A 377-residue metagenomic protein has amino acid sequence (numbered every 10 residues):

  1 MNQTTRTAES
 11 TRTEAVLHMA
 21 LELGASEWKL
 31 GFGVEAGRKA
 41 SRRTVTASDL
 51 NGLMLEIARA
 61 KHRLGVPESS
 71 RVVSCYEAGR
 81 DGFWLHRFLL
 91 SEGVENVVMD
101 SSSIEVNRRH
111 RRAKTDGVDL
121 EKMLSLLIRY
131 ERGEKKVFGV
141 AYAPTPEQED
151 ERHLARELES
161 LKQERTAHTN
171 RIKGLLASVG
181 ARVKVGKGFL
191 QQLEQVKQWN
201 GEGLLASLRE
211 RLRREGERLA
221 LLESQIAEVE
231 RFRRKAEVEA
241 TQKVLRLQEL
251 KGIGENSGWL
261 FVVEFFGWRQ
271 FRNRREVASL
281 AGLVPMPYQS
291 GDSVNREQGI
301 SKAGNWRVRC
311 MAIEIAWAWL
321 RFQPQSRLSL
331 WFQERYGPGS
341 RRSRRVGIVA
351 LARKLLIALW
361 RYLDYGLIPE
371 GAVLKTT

Functional and structural regions predicted by a protein language model:
A8-V34, M123: Gly/Thr-rich phosphate-binding beta-strand-loop-beta motif of the actin/hexokinase/Hsp70
G24-G52: Short glycine-rich, Thr/Ser-proximal phosphate-binding strand/loop in the N-terminal lobe of ATP-dependent enzymes
L50-V73: Short, basic/hydrophobic alpha-helical segments
V97-V140, L193-E194, S293-A303: Short alpha-helix plus adjacent loop in nuclease-associated cores
E151-R246: Glycine-rich, often acidic, oxyanion-interacting loops/wings at catalytic, nucleic-acid, or phospho-protein interfaces
R246-E249, E255-S340, R344: Phosphate-backbone recognition surface of nucleic-acid-processing proteins
D292-R296, Q333-T377: Low-complexity, acidic/Ser/Thr- and charged residue-rich accessory regions of DNA metabolism proteins
